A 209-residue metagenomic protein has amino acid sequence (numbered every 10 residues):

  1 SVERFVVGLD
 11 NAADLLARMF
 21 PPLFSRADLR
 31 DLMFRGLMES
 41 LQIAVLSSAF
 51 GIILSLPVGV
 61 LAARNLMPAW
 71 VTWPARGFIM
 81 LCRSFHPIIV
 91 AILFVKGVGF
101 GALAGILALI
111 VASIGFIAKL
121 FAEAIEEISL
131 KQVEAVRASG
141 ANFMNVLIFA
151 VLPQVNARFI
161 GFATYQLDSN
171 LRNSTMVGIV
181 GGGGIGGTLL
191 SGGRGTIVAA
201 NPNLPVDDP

Functional and structural regions predicted by a protein language model:
S1-V45, A49, N65: N-terminal, non-cleaved signal-anchor transmembrane helix
F34-Q42, A75-C82, D168, L190-G193: Alpha-helical membrane-interface segments at transmembrane helix boundaries
A44, S48-I52, L56, V60 (+7 more regions): Hydrophobic positions within alpha-helical transmembrane segments of bacterial inner-membrane proteins
V58-A91, L120: Cytoplasmic-entry segments and transmembrane alpha-helices of multi-pass inner-membrane transporters
I79-I110: Generic hydrophobic transmembrane alpha-helix motif, especially the helices
F100-V151, A157-Q166: Membrane-cytosol interface at the C-terminal ends of specific transmembrane alpha-helices in multi-pass membrane
F143-G178, A199-N203, D208-P209: Transmembrane alpha-helices
G183-P209: Interhelical loop and adjacent transmembrane-helix boundary motif in polytopic membrane transport permeases
